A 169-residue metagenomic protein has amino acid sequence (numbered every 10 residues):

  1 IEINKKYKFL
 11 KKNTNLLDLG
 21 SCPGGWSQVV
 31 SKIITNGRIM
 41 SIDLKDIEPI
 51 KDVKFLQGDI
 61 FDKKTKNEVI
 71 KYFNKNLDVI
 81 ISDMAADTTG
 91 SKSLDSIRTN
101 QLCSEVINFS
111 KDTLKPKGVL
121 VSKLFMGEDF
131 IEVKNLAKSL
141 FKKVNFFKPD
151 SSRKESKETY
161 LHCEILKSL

Functional and structural regions predicted by a protein language model:
I1-N13, I33: S-adenosyl-L-methionine
K12-C22: Conserved class I S-adenosyl-L-methionine
P23-T35: Conserved SAM-binding loop of SAM-dependent methyltransferases across substrates and taxa, primarily the Class I
R38-D43: Conserved SAM-binding motif I beta-strand of class I
L44-T89: S-adenosyl-L-methionine
N100-P116: A short glycine-rich, Lys/Arg-flanked "PGG" loop and its adjoining helix->strand segment in the class I
P116-L124: Conserved beta-strand signature within the Rossmann-like core of class I S-adenosyl-L-methionine
M126-L169: Class I S-adenosyl-L-methionine
